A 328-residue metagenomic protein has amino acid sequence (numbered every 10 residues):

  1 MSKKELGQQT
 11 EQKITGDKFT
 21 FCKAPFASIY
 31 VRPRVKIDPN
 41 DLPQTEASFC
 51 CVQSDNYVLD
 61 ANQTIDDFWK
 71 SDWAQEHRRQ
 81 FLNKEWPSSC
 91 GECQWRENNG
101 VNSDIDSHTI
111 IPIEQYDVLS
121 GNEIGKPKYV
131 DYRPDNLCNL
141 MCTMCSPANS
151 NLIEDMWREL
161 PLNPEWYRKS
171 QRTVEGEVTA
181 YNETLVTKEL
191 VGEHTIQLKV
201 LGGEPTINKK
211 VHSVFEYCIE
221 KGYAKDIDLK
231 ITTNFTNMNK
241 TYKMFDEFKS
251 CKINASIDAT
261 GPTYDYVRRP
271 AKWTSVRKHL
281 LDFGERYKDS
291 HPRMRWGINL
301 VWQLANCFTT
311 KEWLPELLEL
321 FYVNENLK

Functional and structural regions predicted by a protein language model:
S2-Y116: Accessory C-terminal segments flanking Radical SAM cores
A27-Q44, S120-A148, I196-K199: N-terminal pre-triad scaffold of radical SAM enzymes
Q94-R96, C145-N151: Detector for the c-type heme attachment site
G100-K128, C138-L140, P161: Recognition helices and adjacent regulatory flanks at domain boundaries
P127-L137, A148-Y181, E193-K209, K221-K240 (+3 more regions): Core AdoMet radical
V186, V214, T241-M244, K272-F283 (+1 more regions): A general structural detector for well-ordered alpha-helical segments in enzyme core domains, enriched
M244-S250, G284-K288, L318-F321: Acidic (Asp/Glu)-rich catalytic clusters
L304-F321: Catalytic cores of alpha/beta
